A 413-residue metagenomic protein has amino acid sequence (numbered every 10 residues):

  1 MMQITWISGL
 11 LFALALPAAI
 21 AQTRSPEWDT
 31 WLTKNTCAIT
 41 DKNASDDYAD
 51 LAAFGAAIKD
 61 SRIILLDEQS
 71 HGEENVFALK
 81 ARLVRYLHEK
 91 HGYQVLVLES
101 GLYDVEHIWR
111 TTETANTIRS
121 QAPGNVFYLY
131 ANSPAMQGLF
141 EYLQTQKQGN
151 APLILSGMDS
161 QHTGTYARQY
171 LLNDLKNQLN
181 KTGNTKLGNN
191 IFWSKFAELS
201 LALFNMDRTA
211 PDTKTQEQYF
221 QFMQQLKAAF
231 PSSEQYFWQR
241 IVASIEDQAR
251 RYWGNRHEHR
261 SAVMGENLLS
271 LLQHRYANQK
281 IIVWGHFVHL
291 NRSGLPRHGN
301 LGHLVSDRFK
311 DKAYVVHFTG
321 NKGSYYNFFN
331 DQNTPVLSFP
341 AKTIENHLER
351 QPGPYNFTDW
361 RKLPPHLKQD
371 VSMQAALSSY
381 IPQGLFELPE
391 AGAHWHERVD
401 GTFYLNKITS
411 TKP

Functional and structural regions predicted by a protein language model:
M1-E27: Bacterial Sec-dependent N-terminal signal peptides
Q22-P413: Structured catalytic-domain cores with a bias toward divalent-metal coordination
